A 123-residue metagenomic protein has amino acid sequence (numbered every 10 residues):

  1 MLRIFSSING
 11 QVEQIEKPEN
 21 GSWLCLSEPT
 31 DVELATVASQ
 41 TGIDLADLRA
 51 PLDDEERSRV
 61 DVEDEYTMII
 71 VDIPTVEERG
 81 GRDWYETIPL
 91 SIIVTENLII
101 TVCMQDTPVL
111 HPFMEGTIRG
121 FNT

Functional and structural regions predicted by a protein language model:
M1-T123: Peripheral, non-transmembrane regulatory/ligand-interaction domains of membrane transport proteins
